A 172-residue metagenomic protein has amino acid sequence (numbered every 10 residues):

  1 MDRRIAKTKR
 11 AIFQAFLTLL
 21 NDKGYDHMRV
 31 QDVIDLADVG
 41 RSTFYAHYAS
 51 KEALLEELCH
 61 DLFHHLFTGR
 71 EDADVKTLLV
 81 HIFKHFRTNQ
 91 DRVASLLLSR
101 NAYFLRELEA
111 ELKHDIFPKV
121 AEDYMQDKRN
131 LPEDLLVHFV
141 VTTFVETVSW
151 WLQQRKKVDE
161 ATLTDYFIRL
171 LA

Functional and structural regions predicted by a protein language model:
M1-K23, H27, D32: Basic, helix-initiating cap at the start of DNA-binding domains
I12, H27, V39, S50-L55: Short amphipathic alpha-helical segment with a characteristic S/N-K-E followed by hydrophobic residues
I12, Q31-L36, F44, F86: Append "Primarily bacterial transcriptional regulators
T18, M28, L58-I82, V93-S95: Amphipathic alpha-helical linker/stalk segments
L20, R29-V30, F44, K51-C59: Amphipathic alpha-helical segments enriched in hydrophobic/aromatic and basic residues that form the DNA-contacting
D38-H47, F144: Short hydrophobic/aromatic patch on the recognition helix
N101-E146: Amphipathic alpha-helical packing segments from all-alpha helical-bundle domains
W150-A172: C-terminal peripheral helix-coil segments that are non-catalytic and often amphipathic
